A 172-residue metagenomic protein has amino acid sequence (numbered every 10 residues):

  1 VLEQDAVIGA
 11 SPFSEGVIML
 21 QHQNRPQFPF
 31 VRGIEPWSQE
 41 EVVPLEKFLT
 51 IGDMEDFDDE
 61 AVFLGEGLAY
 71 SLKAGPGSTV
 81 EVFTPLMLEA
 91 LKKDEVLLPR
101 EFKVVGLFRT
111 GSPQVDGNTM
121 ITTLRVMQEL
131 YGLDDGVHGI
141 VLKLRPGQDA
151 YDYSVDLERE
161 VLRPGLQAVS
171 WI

Functional and structural regions predicted by a protein language model:
V1-F30, E40, I51-D58, R159: Hydrophobic, regular-secondary-structure patches
D5-I8, L72, D135: Structural motif
G9-P12, V82, A168-S170: General beta-strand structural signal in soluble alpha/beta enzymes
F13-G16, P29-I34, T50-R125: Hydrophobic secondary-structure segments that place a key small or acidic residue at a functional site
W37-E46: Cytochrome P450 core scaffold surrounding the K-helix E-X-X-R motif and the conserved "meander" helix-loop region
E41-V42, S71-L72, L130: Residues that scaffold the ATP/ADP-binding catalytic core of kinase and kinase-like folds
L86-L88, E95-I172: Mechanotransmission and gating elements of multispan inner-membrane complexes involved in transport and envelope
